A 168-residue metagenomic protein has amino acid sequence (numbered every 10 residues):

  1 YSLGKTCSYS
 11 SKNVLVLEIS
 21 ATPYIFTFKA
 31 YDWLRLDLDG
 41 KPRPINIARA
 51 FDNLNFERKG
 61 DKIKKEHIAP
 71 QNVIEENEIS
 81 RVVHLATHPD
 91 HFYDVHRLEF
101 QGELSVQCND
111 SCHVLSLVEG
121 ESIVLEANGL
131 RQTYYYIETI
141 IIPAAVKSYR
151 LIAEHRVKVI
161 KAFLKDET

Functional and structural regions predicted by a protein language model:
G4-I25, A144-E167: Ligand-binding loop in jelly-roll beta-barrel domains
K5, Y9, N13, R97-N128 (+1 more regions): Glycine- and acidic-residue-biased ligand/ion/polar-headgroup-sensing regions
E18, D94-R97, S116, I141: Structured core elements
I25-S105, N109: C-terminal amphipathic alpha-helical segment
S116, L130, I140-I141, V157 (+1 more regions): Active/binding-pocket-proximal capping segment
N128-L130, K147: Short acidic/polar mixed-charge low-complexity motifs
Y136-A144: Conserved blade-ending motifs and adjacent loop-strand segments that build the rim/top face of beta-propeller domains
